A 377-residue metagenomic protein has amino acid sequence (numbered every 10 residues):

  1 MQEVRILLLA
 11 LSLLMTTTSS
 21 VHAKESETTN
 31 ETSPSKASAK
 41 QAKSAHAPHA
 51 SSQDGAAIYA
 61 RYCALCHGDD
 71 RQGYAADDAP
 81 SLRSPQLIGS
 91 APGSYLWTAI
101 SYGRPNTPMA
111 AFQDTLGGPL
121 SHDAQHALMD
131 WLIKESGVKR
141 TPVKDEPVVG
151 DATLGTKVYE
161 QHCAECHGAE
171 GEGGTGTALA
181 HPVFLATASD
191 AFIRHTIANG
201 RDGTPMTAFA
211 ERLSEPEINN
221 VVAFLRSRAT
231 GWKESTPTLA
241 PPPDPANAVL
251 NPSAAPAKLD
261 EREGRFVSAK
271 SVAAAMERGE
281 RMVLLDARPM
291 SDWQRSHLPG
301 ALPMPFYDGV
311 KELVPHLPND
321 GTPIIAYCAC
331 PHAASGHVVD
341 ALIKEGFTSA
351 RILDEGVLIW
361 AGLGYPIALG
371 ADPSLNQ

Functional and structural regions predicted by a protein language model:
M1-L8: Bacterial N-terminal signal peptides that target proteins for export
L8-T17: Bacterial N-terminal signal peptides
K24-E25, A76-D77, S81-L132, G174 (+1 more regions): Extracytoplasmic electron-transfer domains, predominantly the class I c-type cytochrome c fold
K24-I58, K134-V158, D260-E263: Electrostatic cytochrome c docking/interface patches
H49-S51, A56-S81, Y102-A111, E135-R140 (+4 more regions): Periplasmic/extracellular electron-transfer cofactor-ligation site, primarily the c-type cytochrome heme-c attachment
R226-L284, D292, P373-Q377: Flexible, polar/low-complexity N-terminal or interdomain linker segments that lie immediately upstream of folded
L259-A333: Positively charged, proline/Ser/Thr-rich regional signature most characteristic of the Rhodanese/CDC25-like
V314-W360: Catalytic cysteine-centered active loop of the rhodanese-like fold, especially the PTP/DSP P-loop
